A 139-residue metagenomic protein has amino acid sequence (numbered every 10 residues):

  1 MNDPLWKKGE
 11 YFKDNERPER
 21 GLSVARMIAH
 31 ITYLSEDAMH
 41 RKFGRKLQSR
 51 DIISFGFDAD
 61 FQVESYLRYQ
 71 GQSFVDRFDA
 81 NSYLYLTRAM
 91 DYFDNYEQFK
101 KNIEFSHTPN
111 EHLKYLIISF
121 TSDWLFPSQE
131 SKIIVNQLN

Functional and structural regions predicted by a protein language model:
M1-S73: Alpha/beta-hydrolase-fold enzymes
R45, Q98-I103, P127-Q137: Short alpha-helix in the alpha/beta-hydrolase fold that links the catalytic acid
Y69-Q70, L84-H107: Active-site nucleophile elbow and catalytic-triad environment of alpha/beta-hydrolase enzymes
Q72-N81: Helix-enriched interaction subdomains in cytosolic or periplasmic regions, typified by TIR/SEFIR signaling/NADase cores
S73, T121-F126: Acidic catalytic loop of the alpha/beta-hydrolase fold
Y92-D94, W124-S128: Flexible loop/turn segments at secondary-structure boundaries
F105-H112, L138-N139: Short, conserved loop/helix-junction motifs that constitute active-site signature segments in enzyme catalytic cores
E111, I117-S119: Short beta-strand/loop motif that positions the catalytic acidic residue of the alpha/beta-hydrolase fold
